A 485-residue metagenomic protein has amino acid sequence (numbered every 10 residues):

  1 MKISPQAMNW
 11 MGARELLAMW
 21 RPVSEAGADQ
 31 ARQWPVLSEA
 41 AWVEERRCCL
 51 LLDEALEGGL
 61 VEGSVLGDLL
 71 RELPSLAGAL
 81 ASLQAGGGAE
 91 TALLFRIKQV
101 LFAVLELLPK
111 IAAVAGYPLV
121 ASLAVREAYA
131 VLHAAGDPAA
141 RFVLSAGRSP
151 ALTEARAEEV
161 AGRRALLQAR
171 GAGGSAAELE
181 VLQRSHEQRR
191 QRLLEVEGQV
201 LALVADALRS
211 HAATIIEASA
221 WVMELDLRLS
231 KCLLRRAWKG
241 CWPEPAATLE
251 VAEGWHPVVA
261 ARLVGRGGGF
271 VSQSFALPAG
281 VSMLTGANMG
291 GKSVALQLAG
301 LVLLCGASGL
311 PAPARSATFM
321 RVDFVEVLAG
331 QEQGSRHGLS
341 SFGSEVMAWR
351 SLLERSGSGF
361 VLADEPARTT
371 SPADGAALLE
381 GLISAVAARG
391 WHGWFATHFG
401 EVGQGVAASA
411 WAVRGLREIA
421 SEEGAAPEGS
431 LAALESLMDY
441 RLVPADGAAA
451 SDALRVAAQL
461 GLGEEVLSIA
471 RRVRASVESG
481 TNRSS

Functional and structural regions predicted by a protein language model:
M1-V160, A218-W221: Conserved amphipathic alpha-helical "coupling/scaffold" segments that transmit conformational changes between domains
L37-E44, D68, A89, R96 (+12 more regions): Catalytic cores of large soluble enzymes that bind and process phosphate-bearing ligands
L51, S75, A79, L203-A207 (+2 more regions): A general alpha-helix detector
D53, A77-L80, K98-L101, L105 (+5 more regions): Short, well-ordered alpha-helical packing segments
G58-G59, V204-R209, S282-G286, E365: Glycine- and acidic
G78, F102-L105, G136-A260: Conserved P-loop NTPase architecture
Q84, L107-V114, C232-K239, G309-P311 (+1 more regions): Short helix-capping/linker segments at secondary-structure and domain boundaries
W238, P245-S485: ATPase nucleotide-binding head domains, primarily ABC-like/P-loop NTPase cores
